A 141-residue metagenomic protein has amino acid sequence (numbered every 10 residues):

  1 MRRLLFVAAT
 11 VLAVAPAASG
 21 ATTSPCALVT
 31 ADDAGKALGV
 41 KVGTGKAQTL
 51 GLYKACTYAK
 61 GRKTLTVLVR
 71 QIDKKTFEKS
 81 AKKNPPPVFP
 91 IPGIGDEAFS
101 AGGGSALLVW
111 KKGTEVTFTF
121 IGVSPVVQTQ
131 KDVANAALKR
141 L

Functional and structural regions predicted by a protein language model:
L4-A18: Sec-dependent N-terminal signal peptides
S19-Y53, P87-I91, T129-L141: N-terminal "mature-domain start" segment
G20-A21, V88-L141: A short, solvent-exposed beta-edge/loop patch
K36-G104, K111-K112: Short, solvent-exposed recognition patches
